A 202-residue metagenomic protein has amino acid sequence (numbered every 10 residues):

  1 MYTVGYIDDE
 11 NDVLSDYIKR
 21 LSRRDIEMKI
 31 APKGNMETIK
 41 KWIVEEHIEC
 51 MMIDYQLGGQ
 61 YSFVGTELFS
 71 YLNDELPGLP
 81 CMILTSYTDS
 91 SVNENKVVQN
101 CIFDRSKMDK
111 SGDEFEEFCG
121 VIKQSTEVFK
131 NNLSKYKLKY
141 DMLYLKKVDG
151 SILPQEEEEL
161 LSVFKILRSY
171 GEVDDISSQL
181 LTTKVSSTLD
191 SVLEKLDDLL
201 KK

Functional and structural regions predicted by a protein language model:
M1-D12, Y17-L21: Conserved acidic segment of CheY-like receiver
E10-V13, Q56-Y61, T88-S90, M108-D109: Short acidic, S/G/P-rich loop/turn micro-motifs used as interaction or catalytic elements
R24-I30: A generic structural motif
A31-C50, G58: Acidic, metal-coordinating helix/loop segments flanking the phosphotransfer/catalytic sites of two-component signaling
M51-N73: Conserved phosphotransfer microenvironments
F69-N73, P77-N93, F103: A short, hydrophobic beta-strand element within the central beta-sheet of small alpha/beta folds
S90, E94-Q155: Charged, amphipathic alpha-helical linkers/stalks
E127-K202: C-terminal output/effector regions of signal-responsive regulators
